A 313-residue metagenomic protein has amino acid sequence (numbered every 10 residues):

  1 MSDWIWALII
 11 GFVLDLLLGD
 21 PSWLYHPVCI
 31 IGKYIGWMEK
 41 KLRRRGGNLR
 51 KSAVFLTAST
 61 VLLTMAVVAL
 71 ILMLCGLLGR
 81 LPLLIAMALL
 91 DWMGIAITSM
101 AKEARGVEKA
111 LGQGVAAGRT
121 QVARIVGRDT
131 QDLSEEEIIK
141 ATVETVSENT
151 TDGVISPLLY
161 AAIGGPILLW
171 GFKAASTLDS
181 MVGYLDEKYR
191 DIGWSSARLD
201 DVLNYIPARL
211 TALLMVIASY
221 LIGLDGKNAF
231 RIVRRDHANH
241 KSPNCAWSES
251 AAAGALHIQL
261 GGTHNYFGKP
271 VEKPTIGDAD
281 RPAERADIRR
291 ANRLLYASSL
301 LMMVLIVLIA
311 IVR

Functional and structural regions predicted by a protein language model:
M1-A175, G183-R313: Hydrophobic alpha-helical transmembrane segments
S180: Glycine-rich phosphate/dinucleotide-binding loop and adjoining beta-alpha-beta core of small-molecule
